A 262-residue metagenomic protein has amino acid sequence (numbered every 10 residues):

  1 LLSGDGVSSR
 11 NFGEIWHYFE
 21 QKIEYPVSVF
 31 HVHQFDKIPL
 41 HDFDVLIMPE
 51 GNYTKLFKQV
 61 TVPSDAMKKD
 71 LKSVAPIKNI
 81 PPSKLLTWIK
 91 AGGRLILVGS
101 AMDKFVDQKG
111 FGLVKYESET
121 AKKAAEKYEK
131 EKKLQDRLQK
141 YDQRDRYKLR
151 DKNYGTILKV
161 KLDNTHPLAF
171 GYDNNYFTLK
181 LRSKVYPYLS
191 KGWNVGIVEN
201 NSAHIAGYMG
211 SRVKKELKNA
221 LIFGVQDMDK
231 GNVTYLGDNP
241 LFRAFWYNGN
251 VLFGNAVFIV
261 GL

Functional and structural regions predicted by a protein language model:
G4-S8, Q34, E50-T54, A101-D103 (+5 more regions): Short, glycine-/Ser/Thr-/acidic-enriched flexible segments
D5, S9, A75, L95 (+4 more regions): Hydrophobic alpha-helical scaffolding
V7-E117, K122-K127: Helical hinge/lid and interdomain linker segments adjacent to catalytic or ligand-binding clefts that mediate domain
Y18-Y25, V29-H33, R146, P167 (+2 more regions): Extracellular ligand-binding/catalytic regions of CAZymes and related secreted enzymes and adhesion modules
V27-V29, L95, I157, V195 (+1 more regions): Conserved beta-strand scaffold positions in the cores of enzyme catalytic domains, especially in NTP/NDP-utilizing
P39-H41, K152, Y188-S190, K215-N219 (+1 more regions): A structural signal for short secondary-structure junctions
K109-A206, G210: An acidic, glycine-rich "communication" segment
